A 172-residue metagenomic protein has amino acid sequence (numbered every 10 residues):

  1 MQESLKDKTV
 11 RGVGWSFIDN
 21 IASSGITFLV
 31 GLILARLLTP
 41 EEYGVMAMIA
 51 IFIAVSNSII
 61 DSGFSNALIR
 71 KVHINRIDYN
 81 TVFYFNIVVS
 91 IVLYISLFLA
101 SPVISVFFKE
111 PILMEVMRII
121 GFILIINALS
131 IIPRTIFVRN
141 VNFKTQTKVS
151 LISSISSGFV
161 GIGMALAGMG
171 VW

Functional and structural regions predicted by a protein language model:
M1-T27, N66-I69, H73-Y84, L113 (+1 more regions): N-terminal membrane topogenesis motif
K8-S62, V89-S101, I123, S153-I162: Signature of the first transmembrane helix
L37, K71-V72, F107, N140: Helix-to-coil boundary motifs at intracellular loop junctions of multi-pass secondary transporters
I53, N86-W172: Hydrophobic transmembrane helix module of multi-pass membrane transport proteins
N57-R76, T135-R139: Helix-loop junctions and terminal segments of transmembrane helices in multi-pass membrane transport/translocation
